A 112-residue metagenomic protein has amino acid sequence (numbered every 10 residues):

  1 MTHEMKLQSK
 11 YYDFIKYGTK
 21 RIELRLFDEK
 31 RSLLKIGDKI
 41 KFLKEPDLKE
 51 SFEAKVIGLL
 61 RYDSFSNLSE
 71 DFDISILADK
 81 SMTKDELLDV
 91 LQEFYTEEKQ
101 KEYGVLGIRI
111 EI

Functional and structural regions predicted by a protein language model:
M1-H3: Extreme N-terminal starter segment of soluble prokaryotic enzymes
K6-E23: Short, basic/aromatic beta-hairpin or loop at an interaction surface
I22-K30: Short alpha-helix capping/helix-loop boundary micro-motifs
S32-L43: Short coil-to-beta transition motif at edge beta-strands of beta-rich domains
F42-D47, I112: Short acidic, glycine-rich loop/turn motifs
E50-R61: Short beta-strand-centered aromatic/proline hotspots
L59-S69: Short, solvent-exposed beta-strand-terminating loops
N67-I112: Contiguous surface segments at macromolecular interaction interfaces
